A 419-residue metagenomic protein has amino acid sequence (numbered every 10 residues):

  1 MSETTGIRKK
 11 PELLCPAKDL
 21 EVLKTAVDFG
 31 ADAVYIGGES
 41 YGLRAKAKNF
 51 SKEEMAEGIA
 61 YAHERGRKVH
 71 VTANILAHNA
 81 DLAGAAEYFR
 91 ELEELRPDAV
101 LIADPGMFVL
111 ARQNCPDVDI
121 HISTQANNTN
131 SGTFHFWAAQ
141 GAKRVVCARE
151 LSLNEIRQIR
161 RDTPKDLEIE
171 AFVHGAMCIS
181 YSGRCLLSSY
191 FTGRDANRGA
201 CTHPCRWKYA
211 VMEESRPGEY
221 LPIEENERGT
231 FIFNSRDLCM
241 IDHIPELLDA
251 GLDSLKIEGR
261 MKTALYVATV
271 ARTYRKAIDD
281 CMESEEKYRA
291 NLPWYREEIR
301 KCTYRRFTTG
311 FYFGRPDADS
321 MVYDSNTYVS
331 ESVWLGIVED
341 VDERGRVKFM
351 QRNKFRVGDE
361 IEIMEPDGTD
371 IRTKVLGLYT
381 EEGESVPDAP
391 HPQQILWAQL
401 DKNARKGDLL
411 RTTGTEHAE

Functional and structural regions predicted by a protein language model:
M1-F29, A33-I36, S40, G58-I59 (+7 more regions): Surface-exposed amphipathic alpha-helical tracts and adjacent flexible/coil segments at the periphery of soluble enzymes
R44-Y61: Glycine-rich, positively charged N-terminal anion/phosphate-binding segment
V71-A73, I102, I122-T124: Short beta-strand elements of ligand-binding domains
A83, V118, I122-T129: Gly/Gly-Pro- and Ser/Thr-rich, intrinsically disordered tail segments characteristic of DNA damage-repair and tolerance
G106-M107: Alpha-helix capping/helix-boundary segments
R112: Short glycine-biased active-site loop of nucleotidyltransferases that positions the nucleotide triphosphate and helps
C115: Conserved phosphotransfer cores of two-component systems
